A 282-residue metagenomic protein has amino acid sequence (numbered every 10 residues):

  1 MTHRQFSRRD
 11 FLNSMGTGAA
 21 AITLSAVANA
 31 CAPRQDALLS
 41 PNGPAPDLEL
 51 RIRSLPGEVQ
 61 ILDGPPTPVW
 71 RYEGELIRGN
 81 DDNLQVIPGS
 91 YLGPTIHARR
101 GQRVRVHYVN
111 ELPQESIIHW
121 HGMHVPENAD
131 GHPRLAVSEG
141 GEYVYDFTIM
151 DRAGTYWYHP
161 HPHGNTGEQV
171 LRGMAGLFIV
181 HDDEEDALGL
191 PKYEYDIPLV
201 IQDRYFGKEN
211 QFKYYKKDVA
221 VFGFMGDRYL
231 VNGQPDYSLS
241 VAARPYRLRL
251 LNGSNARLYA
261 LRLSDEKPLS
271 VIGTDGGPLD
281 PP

Functional and structural regions predicted by a protein language model:
R4, D10-A32: N-terminal export signals
T17-A20, L24, A153, L171 (+4 more regions): Active-site-proximal structural scaffolding
A26-E58: C-terminal segment of N-terminal export signals and the immediately downstream linker at the start of the mature
S40-P44, V109, T148, G167-V170 (+3 more regions): A general structural signal for short secondary-structure junctions and capping/turn motifs
L48-H181, E185, G189, R257-P282: Histidine- and aromatic-enriched segments that form or immediately flank copper-ligand environments
E127-D130, R134-L135, K213-P282: Histidine- and aromatic-rich segments of cupredoxin/plastocyanin-like copper-binding domains
L190-Y215, A220: Compositionally biased low-complexity segments at domain edges in trafficked proteins and select soluble regulators
